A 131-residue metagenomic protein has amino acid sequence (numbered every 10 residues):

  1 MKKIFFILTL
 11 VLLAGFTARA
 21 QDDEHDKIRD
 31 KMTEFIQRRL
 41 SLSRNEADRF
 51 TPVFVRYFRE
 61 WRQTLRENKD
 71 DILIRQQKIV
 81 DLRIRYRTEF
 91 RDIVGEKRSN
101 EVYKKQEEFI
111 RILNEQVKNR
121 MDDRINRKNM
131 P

Functional and structural regions predicted by a protein language model:
M1-H25: Bacterial Sec-dependent N-terminal signal peptides
A20-P131: Charge-rich (acidic/polar
